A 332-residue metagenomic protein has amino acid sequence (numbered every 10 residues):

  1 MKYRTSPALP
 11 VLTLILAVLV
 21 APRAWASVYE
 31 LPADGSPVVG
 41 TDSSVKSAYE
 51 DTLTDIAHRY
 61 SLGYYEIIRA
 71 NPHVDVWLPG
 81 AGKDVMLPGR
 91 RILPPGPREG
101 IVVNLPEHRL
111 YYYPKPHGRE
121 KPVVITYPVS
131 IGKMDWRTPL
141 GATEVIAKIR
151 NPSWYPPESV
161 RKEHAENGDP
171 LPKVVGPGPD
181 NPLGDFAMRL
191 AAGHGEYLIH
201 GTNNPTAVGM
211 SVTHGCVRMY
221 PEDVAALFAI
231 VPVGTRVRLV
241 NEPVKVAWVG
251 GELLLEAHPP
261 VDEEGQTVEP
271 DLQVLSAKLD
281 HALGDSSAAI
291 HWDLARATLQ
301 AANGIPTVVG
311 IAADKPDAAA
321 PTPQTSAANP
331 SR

Functional and structural regions predicted by a protein language model:
K2-L12: Bacterial N-terminal signal peptides that target proteins for export
T13-L14, A24: Cleavable N-terminal signal peptides
V28-S61: Primarily a LysM-type cell-wall glycan-binding module
A48-L78, P122-V123: LysM (lysin motif) carbohydrate-binding repeats in extracellular/periplasmic proteins that recognize
E50, G80-V85, G234-V237: Loop/turn positions that initiate beta-strands
R91-N203, A226-A229, A257-S331: Gly/Pro-biased beta-strand-loop elements
T213, V224-P232, L239-G251, H258-P270: C-terminal soluble interaction/assembly domains
